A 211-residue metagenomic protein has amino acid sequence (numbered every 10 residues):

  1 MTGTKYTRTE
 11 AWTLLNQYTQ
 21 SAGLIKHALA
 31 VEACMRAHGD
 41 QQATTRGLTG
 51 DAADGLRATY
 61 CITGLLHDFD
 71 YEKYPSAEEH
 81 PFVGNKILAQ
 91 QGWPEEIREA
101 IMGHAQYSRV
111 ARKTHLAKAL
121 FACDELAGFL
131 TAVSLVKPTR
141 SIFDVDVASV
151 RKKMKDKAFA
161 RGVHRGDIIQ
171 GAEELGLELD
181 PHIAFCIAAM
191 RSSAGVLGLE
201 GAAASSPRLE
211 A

Functional and structural regions predicted by a protein language model:
M1-A77: Acidic/His-rich, divalent-metal-binding segments that scaffold phosphate/diphosphate chemistry
Y6, K26-A30, E79, E96 (+4 more regions): Conserved active-site and cofactor/substrate-binding residues in soluble primary-metabolism enzymes
R8-W12, T59, P81, P94 (+4 more regions): Alpha-helix initiation and N-capping motif
W12, N16, L29-R36, F82-N85 (+4 more regions): Predominant activation on well-ordered alpha-helical scaffold segments within soluble catalytic domains
N16, Q20-L24, R36-T44, A89 (+12 more regions): Generic secondary-structure signature for well-ordered alpha-helical cores
G55-K157, I169: Divalent metal-dependent catalytic cores for phosphoryl transfer on phosphate-bearing substrates
I142, A148-E210: A structured, mid-to-C-terminal "fold-capping" secondary-structure block
